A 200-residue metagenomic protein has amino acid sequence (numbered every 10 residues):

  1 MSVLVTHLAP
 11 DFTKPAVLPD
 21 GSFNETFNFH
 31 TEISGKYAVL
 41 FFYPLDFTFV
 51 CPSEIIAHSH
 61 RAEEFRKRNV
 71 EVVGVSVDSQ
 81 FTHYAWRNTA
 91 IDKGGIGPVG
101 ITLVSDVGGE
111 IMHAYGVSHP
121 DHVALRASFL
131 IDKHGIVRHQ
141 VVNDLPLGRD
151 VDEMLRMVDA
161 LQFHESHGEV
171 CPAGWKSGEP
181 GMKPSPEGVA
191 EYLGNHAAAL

Functional and structural regions predicted by a protein language model:
M1-L200: Chalcogenol-based redox active-site neighborhoods
